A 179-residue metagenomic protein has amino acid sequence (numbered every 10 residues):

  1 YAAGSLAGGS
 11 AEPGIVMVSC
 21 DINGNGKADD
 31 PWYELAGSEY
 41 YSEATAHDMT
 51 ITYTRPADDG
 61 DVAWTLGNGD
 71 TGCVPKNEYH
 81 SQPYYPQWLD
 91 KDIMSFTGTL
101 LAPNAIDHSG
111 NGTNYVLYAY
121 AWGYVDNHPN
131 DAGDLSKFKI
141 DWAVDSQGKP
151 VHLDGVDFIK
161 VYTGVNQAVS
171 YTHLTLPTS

Functional and structural regions predicted by a protein language model:
Y1-A7: A short beta-strand element within beta-rich, extracytoplasmic domains of secreted/secretory-pathway proteins
G8-G14: Short coil-to-beta strand junction motifs in C2/discoidin
M17-D21: Predominantly extracellular/luminal cell-surface or secreted proteins
I22-P31, M49, R55: Acidic, glycine-anchored loop motifs typical of Ca2+
S38-A132: Low-complexity, serine/threonine/proline-enriched polar segments
L153-V161: Noncatalytic modules at the cell exterior or secretory-pathway interfaces, chiefly beta-strand-rich lectin/adhesion
Y162-Q167: Short beta-strand-plus-loop segments that form exposed binding edges in beta-rich domains
T172-T178: Conserved small/polar residues in nucleotide/adenosyl-binding loops
